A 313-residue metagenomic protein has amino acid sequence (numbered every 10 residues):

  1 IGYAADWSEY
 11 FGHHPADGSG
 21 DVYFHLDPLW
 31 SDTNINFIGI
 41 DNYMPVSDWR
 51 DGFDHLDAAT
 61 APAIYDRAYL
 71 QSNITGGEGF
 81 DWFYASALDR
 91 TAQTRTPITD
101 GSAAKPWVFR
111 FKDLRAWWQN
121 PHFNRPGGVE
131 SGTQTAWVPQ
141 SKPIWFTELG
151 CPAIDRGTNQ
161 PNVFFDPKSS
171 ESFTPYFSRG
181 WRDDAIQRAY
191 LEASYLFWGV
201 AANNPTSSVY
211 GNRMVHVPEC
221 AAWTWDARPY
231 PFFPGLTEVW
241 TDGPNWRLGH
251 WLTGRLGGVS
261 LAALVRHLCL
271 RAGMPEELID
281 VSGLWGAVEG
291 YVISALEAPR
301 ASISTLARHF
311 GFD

Functional and structural regions predicted by a protein language model:
I1-L149, A153-R156, N162: Noncatalytic carbohydrate-binding groove/subsite architecture in carbohydrate-active enzymes
F11-H14, Y230-P234, V292: Short, solvent-exposed polar/charged micro-motifs at secondary-structure junctions
F24-P28, E130-T135, T206-Y210, A301-I303 (+1 more regions): Generic recognition of flexible, low-complexity loop/linker segments
N36-F37, P143-W145, E219-A221, G311-D313: Beta-sheet entry/capping signal
D41, P152, A193, F197-N204 (+3 more regions): Structured segments of extracytoplasmic/periplasmic soluble domains in secreted or envelope-associated proteins
D48, A153-T158, Y230-F233, E277-S282: Short acidic/His/Gly/Ser-rich catalytic and metal-binding motifs that mark active-site loops of diverse hydrolases
R156-A263: Aromatic-rich peripheral "rim/lid" segments of glycoside hydrolase catalytic domains that contact and position glycan
L248-D313: Charged- and aromatic-enriched interaction segments used to assemble and dock large macromolecular complexes
